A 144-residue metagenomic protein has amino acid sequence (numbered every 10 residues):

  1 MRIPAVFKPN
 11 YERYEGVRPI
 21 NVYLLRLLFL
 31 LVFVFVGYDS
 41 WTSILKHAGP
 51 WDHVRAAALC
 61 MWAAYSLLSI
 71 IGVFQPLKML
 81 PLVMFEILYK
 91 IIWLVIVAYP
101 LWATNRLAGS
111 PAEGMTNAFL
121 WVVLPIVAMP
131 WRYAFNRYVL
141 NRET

Functional and structural regions predicted by a protein language model:
M1-R18: Short, Lys/Arg-rich, polar N-terminal cytosolic tail immediately upstream of the first transmembrane signal-anchor
E12-V17, L28-D52: Membrane-helix boundary elements
L30-V36, H53-F74, L88-V95: Core segments of alpha-helical transmembrane spans in multipass integral membrane proteins
D39-H47, I71-F74, Y99-T104, P130-Y133: Juxtamembrane "helix-exit" motif on the non-cytosolic side of transmembrane helices
V73-P81: Membrane-helix interface "capping/anchor" motifs
P81-L88: Cytoplasmic-side transmembrane-helix entry/capping segments in multi-pass membrane proteins
A98-M115: Membrane-helix boundary connector in multi-pass membrane proteins
L120-E143: Membrane-water interface at the C-terminal end of transmembrane alpha helices
